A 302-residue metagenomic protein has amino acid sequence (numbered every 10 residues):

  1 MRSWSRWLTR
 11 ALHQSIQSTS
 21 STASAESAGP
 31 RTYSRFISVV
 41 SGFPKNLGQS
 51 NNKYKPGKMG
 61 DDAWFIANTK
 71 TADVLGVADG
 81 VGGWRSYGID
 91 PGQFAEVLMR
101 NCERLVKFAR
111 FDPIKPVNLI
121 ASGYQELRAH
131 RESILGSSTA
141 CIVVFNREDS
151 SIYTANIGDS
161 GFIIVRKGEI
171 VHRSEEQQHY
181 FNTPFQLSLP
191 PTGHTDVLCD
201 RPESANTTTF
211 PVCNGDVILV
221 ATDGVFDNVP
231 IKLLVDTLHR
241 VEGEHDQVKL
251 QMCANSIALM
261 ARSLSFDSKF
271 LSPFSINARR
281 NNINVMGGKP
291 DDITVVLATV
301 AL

Functional and structural regions predicted by a protein language model:
M1-L302: PP2C/PPM-type serine/threonine phosphatase catalytic domain
